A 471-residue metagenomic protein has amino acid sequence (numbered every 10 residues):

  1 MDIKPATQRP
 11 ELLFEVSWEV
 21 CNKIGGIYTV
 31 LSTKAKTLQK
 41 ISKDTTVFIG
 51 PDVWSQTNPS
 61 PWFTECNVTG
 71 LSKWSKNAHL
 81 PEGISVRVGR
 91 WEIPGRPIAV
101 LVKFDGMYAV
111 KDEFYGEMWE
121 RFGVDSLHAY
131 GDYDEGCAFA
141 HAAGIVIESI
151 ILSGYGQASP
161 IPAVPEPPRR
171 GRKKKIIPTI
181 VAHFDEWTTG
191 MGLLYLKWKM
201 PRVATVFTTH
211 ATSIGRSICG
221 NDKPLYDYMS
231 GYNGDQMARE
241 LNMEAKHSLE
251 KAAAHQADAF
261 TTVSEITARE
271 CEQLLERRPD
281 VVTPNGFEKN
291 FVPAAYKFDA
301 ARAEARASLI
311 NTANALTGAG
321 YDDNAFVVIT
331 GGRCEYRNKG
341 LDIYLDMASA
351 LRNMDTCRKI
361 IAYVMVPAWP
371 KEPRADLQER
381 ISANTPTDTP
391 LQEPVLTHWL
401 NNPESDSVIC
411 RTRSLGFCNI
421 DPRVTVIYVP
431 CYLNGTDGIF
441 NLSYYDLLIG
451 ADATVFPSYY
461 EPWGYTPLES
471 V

Functional and structural regions predicted by a protein language model:
M1-V471: Catalytic cores of nucleotide-sugar-dependent glycosyltransferases that transfer UDP/GDP/TDP-activated
